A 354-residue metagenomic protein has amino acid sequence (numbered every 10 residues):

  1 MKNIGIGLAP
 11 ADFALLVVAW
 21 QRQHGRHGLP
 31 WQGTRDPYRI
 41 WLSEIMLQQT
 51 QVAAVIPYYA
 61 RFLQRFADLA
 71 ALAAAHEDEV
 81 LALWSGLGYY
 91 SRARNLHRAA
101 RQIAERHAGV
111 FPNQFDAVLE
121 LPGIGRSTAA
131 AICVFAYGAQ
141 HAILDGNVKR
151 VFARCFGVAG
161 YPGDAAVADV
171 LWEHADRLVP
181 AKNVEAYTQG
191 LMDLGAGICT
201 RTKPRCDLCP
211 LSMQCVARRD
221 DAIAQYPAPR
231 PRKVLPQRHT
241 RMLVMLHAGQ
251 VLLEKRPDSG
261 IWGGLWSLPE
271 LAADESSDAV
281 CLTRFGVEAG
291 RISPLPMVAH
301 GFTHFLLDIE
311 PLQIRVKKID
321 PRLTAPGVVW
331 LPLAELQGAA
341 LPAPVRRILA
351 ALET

Functional and structural regions predicted by a protein language model:
M1-H27, Q32-G33, A196-T354: Intrinsically disordered, low-complexity, charged terminal extensions of DNA damage-control enzymes
K2-A11, L15-A224, Q237, G286-E288: Catalytic cores of DNA base-excision repair glycosylases
